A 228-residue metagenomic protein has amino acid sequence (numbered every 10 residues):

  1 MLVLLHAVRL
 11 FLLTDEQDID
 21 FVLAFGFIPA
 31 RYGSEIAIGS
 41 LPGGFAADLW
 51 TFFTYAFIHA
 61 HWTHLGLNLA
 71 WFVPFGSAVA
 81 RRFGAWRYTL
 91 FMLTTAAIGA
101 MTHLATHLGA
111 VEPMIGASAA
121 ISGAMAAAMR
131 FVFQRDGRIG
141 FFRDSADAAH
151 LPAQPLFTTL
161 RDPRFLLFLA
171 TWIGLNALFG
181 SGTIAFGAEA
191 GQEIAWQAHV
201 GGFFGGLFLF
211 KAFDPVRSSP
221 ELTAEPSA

Functional and structural regions predicted by a protein language model:
M1-A228: A detector for small-residue-rich transmembrane helices and their helix-helix packing motifs
